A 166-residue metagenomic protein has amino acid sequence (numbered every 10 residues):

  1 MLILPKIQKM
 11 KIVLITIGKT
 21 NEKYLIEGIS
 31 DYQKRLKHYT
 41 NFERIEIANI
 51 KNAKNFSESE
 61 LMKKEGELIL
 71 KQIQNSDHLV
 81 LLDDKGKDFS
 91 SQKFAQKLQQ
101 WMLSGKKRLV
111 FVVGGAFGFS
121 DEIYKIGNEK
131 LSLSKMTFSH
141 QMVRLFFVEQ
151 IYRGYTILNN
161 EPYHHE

Functional and structural regions predicted by a protein language model:
L4, M10-L36: N-terminal beta1-alpha1 ligand-phosphate binding loop
K11-I15, E43-I45, V110: A structural signal for isolated positions on well-ordered beta-strands in alpha/beta enzyme cores
L14, V80, G114, F147: Conserved RecA-like P-loop NTPase ATPase core
T20, D84-K87, G115-F117: Short glycine-rich anion-binding loops that position phosphate/pyrophosphate groups of nucleotides and phosphorylated
F42, A48-K107: S-adenosyl-L-methionine/SAH cofactor-binding core of RNA-modifying enzymes
A95-S134: A mid-sequence interfacial segment
D121-H165: Structured adenosyl-cofactor binding patch, chiefly the S-adenosyl-L-methionine
